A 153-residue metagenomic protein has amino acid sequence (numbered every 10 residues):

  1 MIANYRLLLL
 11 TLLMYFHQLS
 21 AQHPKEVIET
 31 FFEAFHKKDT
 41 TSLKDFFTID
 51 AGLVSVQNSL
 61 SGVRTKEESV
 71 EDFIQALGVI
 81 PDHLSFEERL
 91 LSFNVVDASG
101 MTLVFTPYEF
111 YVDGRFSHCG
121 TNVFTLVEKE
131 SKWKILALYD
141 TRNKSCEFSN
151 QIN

Functional and structural regions predicted by a protein language model:
M1-P24: Bacterial Sec-dependent N-terminal signal peptides
Q22, D39-V54: Short, well-ordered alpha-helical segments enriched in acidic and aromatic residues
Q22-K38: Short N-terminal segments immediately surrounding and downstream of signal-peptide cleavage
E29, E33, F47-S61: Short, solvent-exposed secondary-structure junction/capping segments
F31, L43, A51, V104 (+1 more regions): Hydrophobic pocket/interface hotspot
F47-D50, Q57, T106-Y108, N122 (+1 more regions): A mature extracytoplasmic/lumenal domain signature
E67-D113: Surface-exposed, charged secondary-structure patches
T121-E147: Short beta-strand edge/turn micro-motifs at domain boundaries
